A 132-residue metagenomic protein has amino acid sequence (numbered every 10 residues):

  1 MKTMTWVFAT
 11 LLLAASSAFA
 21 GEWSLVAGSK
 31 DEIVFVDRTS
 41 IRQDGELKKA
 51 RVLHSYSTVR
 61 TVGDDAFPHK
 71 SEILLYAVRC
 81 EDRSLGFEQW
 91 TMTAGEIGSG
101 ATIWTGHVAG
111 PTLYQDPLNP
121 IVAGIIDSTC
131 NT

Functional and structural regions predicted by a protein language model:
M1-T5: Positively charged n-region of N-terminal signal peptides that target proteins for export
W6-A15: Bacterial N-terminal signal peptides
A18-L74, R79-T132: N-terminal secretory-pathway/extracellular module detecting exported/lumenal segments and adjacent signal-anchor/first
